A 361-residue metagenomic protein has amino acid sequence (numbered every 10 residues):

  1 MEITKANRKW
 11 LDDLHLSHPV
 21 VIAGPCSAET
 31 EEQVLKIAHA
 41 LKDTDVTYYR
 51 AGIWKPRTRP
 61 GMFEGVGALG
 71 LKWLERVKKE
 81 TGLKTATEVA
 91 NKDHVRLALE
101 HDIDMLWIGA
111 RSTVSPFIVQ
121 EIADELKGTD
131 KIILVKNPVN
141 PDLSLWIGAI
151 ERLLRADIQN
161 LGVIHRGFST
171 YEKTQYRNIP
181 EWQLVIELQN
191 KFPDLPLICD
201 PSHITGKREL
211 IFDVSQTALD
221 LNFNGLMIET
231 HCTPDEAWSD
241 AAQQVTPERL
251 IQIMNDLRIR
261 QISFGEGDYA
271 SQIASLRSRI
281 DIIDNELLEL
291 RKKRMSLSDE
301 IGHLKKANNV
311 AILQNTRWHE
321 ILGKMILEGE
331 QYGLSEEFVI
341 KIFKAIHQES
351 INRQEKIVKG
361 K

Functional and structural regions predicted by a protein language model:
M1-I22, R76, N255: N-terminal amphipathic alpha-helix/helix-capping segment at the start of soluble metabolic enzymes
L14, I118-R249, D256, I262-D268: Catalytic alpha/beta core domains of metabolic enzymes, predominantly
P19-K36, P60-G65, L83-E88, G109-A110 (+4 more regions): Active-site mouth loops of central-metabolism enzymes
P19-P25, T47-A51, T85-T87, L106-I108 (+4 more regions): Hydrophobic faces of well-ordered beta-strands that scaffold small-molecule active sites in alpha/beta enzyme cores
K36-I53, H101: Catalytic domains of carbohydrate-active enzymes, especially glycoside hydrolases
R50-A68, C232-A241, I301-V310: Glycine-rich, proline-tolerant flexible connector loops at the mouths of alpha/beta enzymes
V66, G82-N91, V95, D104-V119 (+2 more regions): Catalytic beta/alpha-barrel core
I259-K361: Extended, charge-rich alpha-helical interface modules
